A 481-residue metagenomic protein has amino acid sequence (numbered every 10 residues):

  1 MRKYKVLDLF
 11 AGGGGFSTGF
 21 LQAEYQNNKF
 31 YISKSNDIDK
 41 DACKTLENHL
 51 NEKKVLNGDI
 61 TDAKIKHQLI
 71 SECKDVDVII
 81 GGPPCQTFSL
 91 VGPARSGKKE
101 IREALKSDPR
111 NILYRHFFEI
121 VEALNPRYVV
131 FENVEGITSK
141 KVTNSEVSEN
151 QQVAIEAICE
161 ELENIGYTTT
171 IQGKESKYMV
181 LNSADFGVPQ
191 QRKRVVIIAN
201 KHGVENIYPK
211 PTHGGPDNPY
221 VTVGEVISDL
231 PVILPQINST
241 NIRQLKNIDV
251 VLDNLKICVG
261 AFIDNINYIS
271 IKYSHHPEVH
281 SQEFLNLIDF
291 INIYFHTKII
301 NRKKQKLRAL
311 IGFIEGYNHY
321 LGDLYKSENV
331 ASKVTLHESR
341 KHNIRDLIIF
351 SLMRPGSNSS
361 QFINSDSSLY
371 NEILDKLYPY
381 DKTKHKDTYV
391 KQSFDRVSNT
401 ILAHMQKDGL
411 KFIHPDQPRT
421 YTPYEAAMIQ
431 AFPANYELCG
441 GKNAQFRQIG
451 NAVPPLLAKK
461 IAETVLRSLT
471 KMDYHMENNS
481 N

Functional and structural regions predicted by a protein language model:
R2-Y128, V134-V153: Core alpha/beta nucleotide-donor-binding catalytic domains of modification enzymes
V6, R192-R194, R396-S398: Extracellular structured ligand-interaction cores
S71-C73, L90-D375: Class I S-adenosyl-L-methionine
I171-G173, Q430-G441: Active-site-adjacent bridging/hinge elements
A184-D185, H385-V390: Generic recognition of flexible, low-complexity loop/linker segments
I401-Q406, F432: Short Ser/Thr-interspersed hydrophobic loop/turn segments at strand-loop and sheet-helix junctions that line or gate
I413-A434: Low-complexity, glycine/alanine/valine/leucine- and proline-rich hydrophobic stretches
A458: Acidic-aromatic/histidine active-site loop/patch
